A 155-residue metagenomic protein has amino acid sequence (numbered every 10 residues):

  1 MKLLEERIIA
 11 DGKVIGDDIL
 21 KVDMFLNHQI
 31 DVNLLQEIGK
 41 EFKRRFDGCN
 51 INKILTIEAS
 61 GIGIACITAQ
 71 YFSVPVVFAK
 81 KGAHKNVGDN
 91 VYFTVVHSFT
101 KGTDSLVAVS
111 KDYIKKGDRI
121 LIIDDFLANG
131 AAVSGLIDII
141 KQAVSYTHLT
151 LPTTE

Functional and structural regions predicted by a protein language model:
M1-I51: Active-site-facing substrate-recognition patch
I51-E58: Short glycine-rich phosphate-binding loop at a beta-alpha junction
E58-G63, N129: Gly/Ser/Thr-rich loops at beta-strand to alpha-helix junctions that form or flank small-molecule/cofactor-binding
G63-F72: Short Gly/Thr/Asp-enriched flexible loops that form oxyanion-binding sites at enzyme active sites
V74-I120: Short, glycine/charge-rich flexible loops or terminal/linker lids adjacent to PRPP-binding catalytic cores
A128-Q142: Active-site/ligand-binding-proximal alpha/beta "capping" segment
T147-T153: Conserved small/polar residues in nucleotide/adenosyl-binding loops
